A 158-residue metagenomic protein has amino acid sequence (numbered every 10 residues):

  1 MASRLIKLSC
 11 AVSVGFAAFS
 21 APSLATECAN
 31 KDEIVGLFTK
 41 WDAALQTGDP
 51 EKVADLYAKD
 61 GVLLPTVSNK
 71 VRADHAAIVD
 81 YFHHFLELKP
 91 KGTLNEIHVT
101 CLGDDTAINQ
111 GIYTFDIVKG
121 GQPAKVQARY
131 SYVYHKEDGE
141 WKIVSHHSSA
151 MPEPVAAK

Functional and structural regions predicted by a protein language model:
M1-C10: Bacterial N-terminal signal peptides that target proteins for export
S9-S20: Bacterial N-terminal signal peptides
S20-K59, V155-K158: Short, low-complexity N-terminal intrinsically disordered segments enriched in polar/charged residues
W41, V53-A54, G61, D74 (+3 more regions): Hydrophobic pocket/interface hotspot
Y57, V67, H98, G111-Y113 (+1 more regions): A mature extracytoplasmic/lumenal domain signature
V62-R72, H83-L88: A short gly/proline-enriched turn/hairpin at secondary-structure junctions
V79-G120: Surface-exposed, charged secondary-structure patches
Q127-P154: Short beta-strand edge/turn micro-motifs at domain boundaries
